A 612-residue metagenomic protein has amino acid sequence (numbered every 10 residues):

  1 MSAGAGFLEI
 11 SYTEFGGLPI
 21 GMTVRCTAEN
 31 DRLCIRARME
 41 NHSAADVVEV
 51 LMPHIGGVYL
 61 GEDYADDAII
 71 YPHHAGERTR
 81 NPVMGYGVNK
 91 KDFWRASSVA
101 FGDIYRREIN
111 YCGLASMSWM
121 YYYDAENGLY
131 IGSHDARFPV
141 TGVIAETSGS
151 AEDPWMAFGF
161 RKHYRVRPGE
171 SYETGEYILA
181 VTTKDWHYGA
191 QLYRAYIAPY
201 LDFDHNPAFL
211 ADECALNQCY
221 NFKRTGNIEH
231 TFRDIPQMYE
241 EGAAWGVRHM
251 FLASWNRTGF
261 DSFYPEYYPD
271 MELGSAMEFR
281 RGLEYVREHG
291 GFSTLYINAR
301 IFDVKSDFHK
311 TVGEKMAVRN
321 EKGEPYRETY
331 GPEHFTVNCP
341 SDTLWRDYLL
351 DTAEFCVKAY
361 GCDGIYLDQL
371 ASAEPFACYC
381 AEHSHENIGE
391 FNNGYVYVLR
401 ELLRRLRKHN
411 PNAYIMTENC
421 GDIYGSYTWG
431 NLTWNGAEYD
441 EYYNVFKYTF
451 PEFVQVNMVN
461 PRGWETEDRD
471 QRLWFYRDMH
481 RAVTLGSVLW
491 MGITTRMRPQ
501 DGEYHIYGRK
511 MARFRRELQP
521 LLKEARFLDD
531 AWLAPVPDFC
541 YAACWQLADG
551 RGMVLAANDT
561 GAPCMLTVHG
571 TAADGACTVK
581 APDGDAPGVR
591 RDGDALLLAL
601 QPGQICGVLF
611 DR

Functional and structural regions predicted by a protein language model:
M1-G16, I20-V143: Polysaccharide-binding surfaces and accessory modules of carbohydrate-active proteins
E14-G16, E29, S97-P207, D468-R469 (+2 more regions): Beta-strand-rich recognition/accessory modules
R106-N127, H134, E241, L252-N256 (+4 more regions): Polysaccharide-binding and catalytic clefts of secreted carbohydrate-active enzymes
Y111-D124, A534-A573, G603: Carbohydrate-binding surface patches
D212-D351, Y360-G364, L370-S384: Aromatic-lined carbohydrate-binding/catalytic grooves of carbohydrate-active enzymes
F308-F335, C339-D347, N393-G502: Glycan-recognition surfaces
T494-T560, K580-D585: Glycan-recognition and catalytic regions of carbohydrate-active enzymes
R590-R612: C-terminal beta-strand-rich structural cap/linker in extracellular carbohydrate-active enzymes
